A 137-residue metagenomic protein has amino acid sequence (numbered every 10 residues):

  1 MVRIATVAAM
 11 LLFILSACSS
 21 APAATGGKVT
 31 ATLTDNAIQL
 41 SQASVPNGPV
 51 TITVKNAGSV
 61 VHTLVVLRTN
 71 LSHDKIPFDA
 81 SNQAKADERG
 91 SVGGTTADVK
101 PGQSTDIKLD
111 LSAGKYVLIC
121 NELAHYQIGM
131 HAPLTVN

Functional and structural regions predicted by a protein language model:
M1-A8: Bacterial N-terminal signal peptides that target proteins for export
I14-A17: C-terminal motif of bacterial Sec signal peptides marking the signal peptidase cleavage site
S19-A21: Bacterial signal peptide processing site
A24-T51: N-terminal edge beta-strand
S41-V66, T105-I119: Beta-strand cores of secreted/periplasmic/IMS beta-sandwich domains, seen most often in copper-related folds
S59, G94-N137: Extracellular/periplasmic metallocenter environments
N70-A80: Short aromatic-acidic-glycine turn motif
Q83-G93: Short beta-strand and strand-turn-strand segments in soluble, beta-rich domains
